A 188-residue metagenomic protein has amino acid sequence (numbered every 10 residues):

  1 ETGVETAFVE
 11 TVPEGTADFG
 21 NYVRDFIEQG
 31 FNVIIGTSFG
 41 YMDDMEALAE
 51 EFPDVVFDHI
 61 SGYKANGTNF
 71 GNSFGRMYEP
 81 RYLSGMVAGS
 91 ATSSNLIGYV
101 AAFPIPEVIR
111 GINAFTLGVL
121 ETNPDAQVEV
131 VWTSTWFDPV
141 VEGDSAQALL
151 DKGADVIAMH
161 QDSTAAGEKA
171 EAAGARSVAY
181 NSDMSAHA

Functional and structural regions predicted by a protein language model:
E1-A188: A residue-level marker of the well-folded mature domains of exported/periplasmic proteins
